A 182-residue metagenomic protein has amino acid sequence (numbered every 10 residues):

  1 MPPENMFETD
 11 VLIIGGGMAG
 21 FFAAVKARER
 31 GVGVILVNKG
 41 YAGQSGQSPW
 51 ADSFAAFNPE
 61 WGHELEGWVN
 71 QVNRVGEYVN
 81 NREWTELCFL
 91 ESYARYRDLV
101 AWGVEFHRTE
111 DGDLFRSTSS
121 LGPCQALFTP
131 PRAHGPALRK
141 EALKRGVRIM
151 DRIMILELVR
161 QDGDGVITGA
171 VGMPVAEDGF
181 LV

Functional and structural regions predicted by a protein language model:
M1, E8-G15, G40-Y41: Generic detector of short alpha-helix boundary/capping microenvironments and adjacent low-complexity segments
P2, G16-G17, F180-L181: Alpha-helix N-cap/helix-initiation motif
P3, K39-P174, D178: Conserved N-terminal/central alpha/beta ligand/cofactor-binding core
P3-E4, K26: Short secondary-structure boundary/capping segments within folded domains
N5-T9, E177-V182: Core beta-strand elements of the Rossmann-like FAD/NAD(P) dinucleotide-binding domain in flavoenzyme oxidoreductases
D10-L36: N-terminal Rossmann-like FAD-binding beta1-loop-alpha1 element of flavoenzymes
